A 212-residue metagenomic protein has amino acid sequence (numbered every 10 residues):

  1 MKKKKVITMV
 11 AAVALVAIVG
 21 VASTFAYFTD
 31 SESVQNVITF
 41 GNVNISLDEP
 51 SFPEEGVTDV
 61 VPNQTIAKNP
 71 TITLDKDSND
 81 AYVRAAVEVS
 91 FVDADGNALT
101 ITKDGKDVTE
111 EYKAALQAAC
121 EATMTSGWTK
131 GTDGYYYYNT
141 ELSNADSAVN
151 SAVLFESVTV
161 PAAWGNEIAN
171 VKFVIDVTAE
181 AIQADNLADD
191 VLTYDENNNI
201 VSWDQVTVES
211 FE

Functional and structural regions predicted by a protein language model:
M1-E49, P70: Gram-positive cell-envelope targeting signals
T29-S31, E88, T178-I182: Beta-strand-rich extracellular modules
G41, V92-Y135: A surface/secretory-pathway sequence property marking extracellular, secreted, or lumenal proteins enriched
G41-N44, N79-A94: Short acidic, flexible loop segments centered on an aromatic residue
I45-A67: Beta-sheet-dominated interaction scaffolds and their linkers
P50, E88-S90, S157-P161: Generic short beta-strand segments
E55-T58, G134-D146: Beta-strand-rich interaction surfaces with strong enrichment in secreted/lumenal proteins
Q64-V83, E141-E212: C-terminal, structured domain-capping segment
